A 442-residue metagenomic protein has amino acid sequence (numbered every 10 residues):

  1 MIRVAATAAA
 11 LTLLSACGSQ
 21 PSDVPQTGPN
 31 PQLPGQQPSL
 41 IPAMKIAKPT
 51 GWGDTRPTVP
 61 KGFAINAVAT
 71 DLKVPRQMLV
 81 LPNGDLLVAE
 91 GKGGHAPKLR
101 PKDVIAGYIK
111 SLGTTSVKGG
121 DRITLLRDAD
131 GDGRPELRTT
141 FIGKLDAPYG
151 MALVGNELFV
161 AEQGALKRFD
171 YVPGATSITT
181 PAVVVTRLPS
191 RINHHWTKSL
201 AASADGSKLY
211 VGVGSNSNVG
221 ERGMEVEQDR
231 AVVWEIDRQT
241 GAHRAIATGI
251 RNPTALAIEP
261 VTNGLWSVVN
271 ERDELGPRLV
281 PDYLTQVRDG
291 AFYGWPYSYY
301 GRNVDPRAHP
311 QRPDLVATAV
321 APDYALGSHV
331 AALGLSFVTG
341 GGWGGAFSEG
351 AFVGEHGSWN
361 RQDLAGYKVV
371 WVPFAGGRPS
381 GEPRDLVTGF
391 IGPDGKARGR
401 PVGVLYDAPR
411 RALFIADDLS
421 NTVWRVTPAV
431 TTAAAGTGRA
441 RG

Functional and structural regions predicted by a protein language model:
L13-A16: C-terminal motif of bacterial Sec signal peptides marking the signal peptidase cleavage site
S19-V59, P97-L99, I105, I109-G113 (+9 more regions): Beta-propeller domain segments
A67-L72, T139-D146, V184-I192, A245-G249 (+3 more regions): Surface loop/turn motifs at the tips and blade-to-blade linkers of beta-strand repeat domains
N83, G91-K92, Q163-A165, Y171 (+5 more regions): Short loop/turn segments immediately following the C-termini of beta-strands
D85-L87, E157-V160, K208-G212, G264-V268 (+3 more regions): Conserved beta-propeller blade signature
P97-L153: Blade-loop segments of beta-propeller domains
R134-E157, E162-S203, S215-N218, A242: Asp-box/WD-like beta-propeller blade repeats and closely related beta-sheet repeat scaffolds
